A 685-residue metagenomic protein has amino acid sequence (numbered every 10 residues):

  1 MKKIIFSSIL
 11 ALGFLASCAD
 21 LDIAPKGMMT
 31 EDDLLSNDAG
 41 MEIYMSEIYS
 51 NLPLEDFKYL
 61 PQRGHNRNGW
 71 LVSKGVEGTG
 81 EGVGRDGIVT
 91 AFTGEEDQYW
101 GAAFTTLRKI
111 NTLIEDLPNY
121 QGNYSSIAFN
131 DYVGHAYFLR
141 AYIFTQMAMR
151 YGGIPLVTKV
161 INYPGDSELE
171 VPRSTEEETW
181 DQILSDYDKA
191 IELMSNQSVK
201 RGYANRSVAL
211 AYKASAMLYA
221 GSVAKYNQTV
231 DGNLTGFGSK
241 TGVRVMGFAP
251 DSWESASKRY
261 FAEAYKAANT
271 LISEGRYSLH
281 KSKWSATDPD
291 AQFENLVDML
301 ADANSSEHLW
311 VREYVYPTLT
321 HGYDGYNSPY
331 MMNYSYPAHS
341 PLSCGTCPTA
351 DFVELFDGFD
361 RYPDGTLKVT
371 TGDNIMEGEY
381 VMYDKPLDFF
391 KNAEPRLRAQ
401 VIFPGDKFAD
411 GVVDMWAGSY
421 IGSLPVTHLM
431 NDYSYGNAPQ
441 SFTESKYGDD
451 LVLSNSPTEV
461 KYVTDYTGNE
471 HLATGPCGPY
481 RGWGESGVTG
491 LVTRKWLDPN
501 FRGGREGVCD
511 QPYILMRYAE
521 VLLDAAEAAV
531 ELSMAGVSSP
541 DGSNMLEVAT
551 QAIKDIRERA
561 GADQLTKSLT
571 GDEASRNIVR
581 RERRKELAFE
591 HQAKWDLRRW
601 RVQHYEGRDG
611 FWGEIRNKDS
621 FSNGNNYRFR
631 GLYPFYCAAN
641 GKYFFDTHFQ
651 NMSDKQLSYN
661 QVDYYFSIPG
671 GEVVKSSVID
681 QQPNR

Functional and structural regions predicted by a protein language model:
M1-P25: Bacterial Sec-dependent N-terminal signal peptides
C18, A103, Q182, S239 (+11 more regions): Long, intrinsically disordered, low-complexity segments
C18-H65, G94, D388-F389, V401 (+2 more regions): Membrane-proximal, proline-rich intrinsically disordered regions
N37-L60, E77-Y151, D166-R206, P386 (+6 more regions): Conserved, well-structured interaction surfaces
A148-P155, S198, A216-Q228, E531-V537: Short coil/turn linking the two alpha-helices of tandem helical-hairpin repeats
I154-R173, A224-E263, S538: Short coil/linker segments at helix-helix boundaries
D288-K461: Glycine-rich, aromatic-lined ligand/substrate-binding cores of catalytic and carbohydrate-binding domains
